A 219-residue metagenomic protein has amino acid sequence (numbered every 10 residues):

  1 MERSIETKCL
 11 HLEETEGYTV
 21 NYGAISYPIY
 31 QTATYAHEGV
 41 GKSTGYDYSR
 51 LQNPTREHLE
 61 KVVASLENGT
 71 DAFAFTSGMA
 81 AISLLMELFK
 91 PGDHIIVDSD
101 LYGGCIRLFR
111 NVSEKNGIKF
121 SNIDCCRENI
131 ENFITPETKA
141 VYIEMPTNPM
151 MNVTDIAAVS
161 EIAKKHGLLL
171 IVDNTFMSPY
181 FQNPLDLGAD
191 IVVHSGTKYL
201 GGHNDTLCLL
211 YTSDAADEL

Functional and structural regions predicted by a protein language model:
M1-N53, L59-V62: N-terminal "arm"/small-domain region of PLP-dependent enzymes with the aminotransferase-like
G23, V63, A81, I95 (+4 more regions): Buried hydrophobic positions in well-ordered alpha/beta secondary-structure cores of metabolic enzymes
Q31, F73-F75, V97, N122-I123 (+3 more regions): General beta-strand structural signal in soluble alpha/beta enzymes
T34-S83, E87-L88, G104-N111: Conserved N-terminal alpha-helix of the aminotransferase class I/II PLP-enzyme fold
F89-M145, E161, K165, I191: PLP-dependent aminotransferase-like
A140-A158, L168-G202: Conserved PLP phosphate-binding loop immediately N-terminal to the Schiff-base lysine helix in PLP-dependent enzymes
Y211-L219: Single conserved hydrophobic/aromatic residue that forms the stacking wall/gate of nucleotide- or nucleobase-binding
